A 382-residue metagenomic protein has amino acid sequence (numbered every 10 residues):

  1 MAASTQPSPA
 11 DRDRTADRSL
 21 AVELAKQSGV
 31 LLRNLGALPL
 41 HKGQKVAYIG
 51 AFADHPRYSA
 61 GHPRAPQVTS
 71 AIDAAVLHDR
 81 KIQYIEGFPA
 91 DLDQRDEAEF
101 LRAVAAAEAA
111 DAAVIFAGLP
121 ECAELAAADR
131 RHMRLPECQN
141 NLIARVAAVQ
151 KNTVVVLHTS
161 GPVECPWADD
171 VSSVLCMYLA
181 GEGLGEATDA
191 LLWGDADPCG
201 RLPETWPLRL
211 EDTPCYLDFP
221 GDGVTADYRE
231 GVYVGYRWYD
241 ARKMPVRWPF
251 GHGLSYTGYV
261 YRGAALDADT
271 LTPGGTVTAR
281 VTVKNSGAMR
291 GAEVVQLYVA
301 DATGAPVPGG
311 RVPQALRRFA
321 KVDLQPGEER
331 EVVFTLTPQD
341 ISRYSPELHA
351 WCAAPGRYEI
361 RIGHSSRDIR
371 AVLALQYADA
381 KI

Functional and structural regions predicted by a protein language model:
M1-I382: C-terminal non-catalytic regions of proteins with extracellular/luminal or membrane-system context
